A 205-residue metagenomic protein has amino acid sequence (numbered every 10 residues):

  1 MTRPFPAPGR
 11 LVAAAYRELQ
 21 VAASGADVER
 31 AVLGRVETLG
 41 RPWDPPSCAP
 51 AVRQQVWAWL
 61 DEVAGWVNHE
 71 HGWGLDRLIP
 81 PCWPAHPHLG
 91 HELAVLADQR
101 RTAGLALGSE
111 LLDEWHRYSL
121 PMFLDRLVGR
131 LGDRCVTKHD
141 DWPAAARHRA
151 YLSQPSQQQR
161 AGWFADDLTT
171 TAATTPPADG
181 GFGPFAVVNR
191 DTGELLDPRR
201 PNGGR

Functional and structural regions predicted by a protein language model:
M1-Q54, W163-R205: The feature captures two recurrent sequence modes
G9, V36, P50-V52, W59 (+7 more regions): Short linear sequence motifs
E18-A26, P45, E62-W73, Q99-A106 (+5 more regions): Surface-exposed polar/charged interaction patches
P42-E70, G74-P80: Long, charged low-complexity interaction segments
D61, H69-A144: Core of folded catalytic or high-affinity ligand/protein-binding domains in predominantly eukaryotic proteins
D113-G204: Polybasic, proline/glycine-rich intrinsically disordered low-complexity segments
